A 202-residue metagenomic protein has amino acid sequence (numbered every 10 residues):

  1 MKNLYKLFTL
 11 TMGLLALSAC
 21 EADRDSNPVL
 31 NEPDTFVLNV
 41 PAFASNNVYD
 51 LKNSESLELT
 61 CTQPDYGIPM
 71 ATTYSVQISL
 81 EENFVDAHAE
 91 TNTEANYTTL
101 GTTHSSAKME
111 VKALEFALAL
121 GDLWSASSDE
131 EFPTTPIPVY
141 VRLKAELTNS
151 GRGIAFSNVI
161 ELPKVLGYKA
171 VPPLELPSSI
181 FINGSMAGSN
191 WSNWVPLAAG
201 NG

Functional and structural regions predicted by a protein language model:
K2-N47, G153-P173: Bacterial Sec-dependent N-terminal signal peptides
Y49-P69: Conserved aromatic anchor
I68-M70, V85-D86, G188-W194: Short, solvent-exposed loop/turn elements at domain surfaces
Y74-P138: Recognizes extended acidic, P/S/T-rich segments that occur within or adjacent to Ig-like beta-sandwich modules
S75-N83, R142-E146, N183-S185: Predominantly extracellular/luminal cell-surface or secreted proteins
E130-G153: Beta-strand-rich modules
L174-G202: Aromatic-rich carbohydrate-binding modules that target alpha-glucans
